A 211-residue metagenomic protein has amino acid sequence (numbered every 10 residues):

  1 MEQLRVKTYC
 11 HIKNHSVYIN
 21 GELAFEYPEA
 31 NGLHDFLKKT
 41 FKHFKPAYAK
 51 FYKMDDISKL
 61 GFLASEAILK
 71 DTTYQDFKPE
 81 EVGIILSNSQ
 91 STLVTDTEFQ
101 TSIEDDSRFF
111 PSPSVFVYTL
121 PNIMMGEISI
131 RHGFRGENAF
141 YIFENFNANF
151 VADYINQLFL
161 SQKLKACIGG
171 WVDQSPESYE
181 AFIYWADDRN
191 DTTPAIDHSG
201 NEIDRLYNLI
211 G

Functional and structural regions predicted by a protein language model:
M1-G211: Conserved "HGTGT" condensation-loop signature of ketosynthase/thiolase-family condensing enzymes that catalyze
